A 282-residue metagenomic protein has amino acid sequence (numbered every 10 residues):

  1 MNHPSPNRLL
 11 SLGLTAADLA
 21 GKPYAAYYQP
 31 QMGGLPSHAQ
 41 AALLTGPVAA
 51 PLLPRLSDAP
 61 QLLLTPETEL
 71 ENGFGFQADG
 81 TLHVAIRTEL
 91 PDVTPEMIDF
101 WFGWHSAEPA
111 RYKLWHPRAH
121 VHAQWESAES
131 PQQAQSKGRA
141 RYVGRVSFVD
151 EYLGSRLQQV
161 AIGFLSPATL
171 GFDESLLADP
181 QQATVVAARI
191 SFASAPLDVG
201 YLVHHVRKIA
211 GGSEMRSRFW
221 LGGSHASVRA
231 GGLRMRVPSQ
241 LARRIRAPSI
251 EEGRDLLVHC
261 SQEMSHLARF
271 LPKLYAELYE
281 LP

Functional and structural regions predicted by a protein language model:
N2-A78, H205-P282: Terminal "cap-and-tail" regions of soluble proteins that handle hydrophobic small molecules
R55-L56, V84-A85, L197-V203: Short, surface-exposed coil-to-beta transition loops
F76-M97: Terminal, regulation- and interaction-focused segments at domain boundaries
P91-A110: Amphipathic alpha-helical segments
P91-D92, E174-Q181, H205-E214: A short, structured loop/turn motif at beta-sheet edges
A107-S127: A short, aromatic/hydrophobic, helix- or strand-capping loop or linear motif that either lines the entrance/gate
H120-L197: Glycine-rich portal/gate segments that line the openings of hydrophobic small-molecule binding cavities
